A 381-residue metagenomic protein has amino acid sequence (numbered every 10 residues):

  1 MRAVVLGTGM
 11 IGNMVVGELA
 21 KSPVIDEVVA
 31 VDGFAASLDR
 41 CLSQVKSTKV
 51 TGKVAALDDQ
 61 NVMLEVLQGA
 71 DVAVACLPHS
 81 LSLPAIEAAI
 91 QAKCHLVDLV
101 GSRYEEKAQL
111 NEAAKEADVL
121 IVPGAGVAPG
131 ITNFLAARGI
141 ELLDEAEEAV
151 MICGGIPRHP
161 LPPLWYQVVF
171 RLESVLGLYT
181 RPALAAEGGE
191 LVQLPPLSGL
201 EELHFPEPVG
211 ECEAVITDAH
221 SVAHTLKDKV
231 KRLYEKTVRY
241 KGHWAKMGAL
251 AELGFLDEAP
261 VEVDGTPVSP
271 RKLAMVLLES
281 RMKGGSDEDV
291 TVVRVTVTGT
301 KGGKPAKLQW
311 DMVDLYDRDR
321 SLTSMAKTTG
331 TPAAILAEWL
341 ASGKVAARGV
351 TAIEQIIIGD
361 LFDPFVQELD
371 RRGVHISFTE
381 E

Functional and structural regions predicted by a protein language model:
A3-G7: Conserved N-terminal Rossmann-fold NAD(P)-binding element of oxidoreductases
G12-N13: N-terminal Rossmann-fold NAD(P) dinucleotide-binding loop
G33-S37: Helix N-cap at the beta1-alpha1 junction of Rossmann-like dinucleotide-binding domains, i.e., the first residues
K46-D59: Rossmann-fold cofactor-recognition segment
L57-G69: Conserved Rossmann-fold cofactor-binding substructure of NAD(P)-dependent oxidoreductases
A88-E106: ADP-ribose/adenylate-binding Rossmann-like module
V100-I121: Rossmann-fold NAD(P)-binding glycine/threonine-rich loop
L142-E381: C-terminal catalytic/substrate-binding lobe primarily of soluble NAD(P)-dependent oxidoreductases
